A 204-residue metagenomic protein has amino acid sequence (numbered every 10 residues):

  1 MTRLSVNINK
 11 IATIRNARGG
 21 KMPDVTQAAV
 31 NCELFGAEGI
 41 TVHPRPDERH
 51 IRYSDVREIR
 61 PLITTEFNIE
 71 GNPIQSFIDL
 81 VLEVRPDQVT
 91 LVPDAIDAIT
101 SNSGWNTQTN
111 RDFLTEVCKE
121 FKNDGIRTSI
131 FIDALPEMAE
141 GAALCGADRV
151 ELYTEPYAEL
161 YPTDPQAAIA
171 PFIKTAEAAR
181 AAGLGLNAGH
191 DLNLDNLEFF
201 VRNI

Functional and structural regions predicted by a protein language model:
M1-A17, A95, I99-S103, L114-N123: N-terminal small/glycine-rich loop or linker at the start of catalytic domains across soluble metabolic enzymes
M1-E70, I74-S76, L80-P86, G141-L144 (+1 more regions): Conserved N-terminal beta1-alpha1 strand-loop-helix module at the mouth
T2-I8, I40-V42, F67-I69, V89-L91 (+3 more regions): Hydrophobic faces of well-ordered beta-strands that scaffold small-molecule active sites in alpha/beta enzyme cores
H43, L91-A98, R149-Y161, I204: Glycine-rich phosphate-binding active-site loops on the catalytic face of alpha/beta enzymes
R49-Q75, T107-S129, P165-A188, L194: Alpha-helix-loop-beta-strand connector modules within alpha/beta enzyme cores
N72-Q108: Active-site beta->alpha loop and helix N-cap motifs at the rims of alpha/beta catalytic domains
Q75-R85, L135-C145, L186-A188, L192-I204: Catalytic cores of alpha/beta
R127-A179: Histidine/lysine/aspartate-rich catalytic loop segments that bind and position anionic ligands
